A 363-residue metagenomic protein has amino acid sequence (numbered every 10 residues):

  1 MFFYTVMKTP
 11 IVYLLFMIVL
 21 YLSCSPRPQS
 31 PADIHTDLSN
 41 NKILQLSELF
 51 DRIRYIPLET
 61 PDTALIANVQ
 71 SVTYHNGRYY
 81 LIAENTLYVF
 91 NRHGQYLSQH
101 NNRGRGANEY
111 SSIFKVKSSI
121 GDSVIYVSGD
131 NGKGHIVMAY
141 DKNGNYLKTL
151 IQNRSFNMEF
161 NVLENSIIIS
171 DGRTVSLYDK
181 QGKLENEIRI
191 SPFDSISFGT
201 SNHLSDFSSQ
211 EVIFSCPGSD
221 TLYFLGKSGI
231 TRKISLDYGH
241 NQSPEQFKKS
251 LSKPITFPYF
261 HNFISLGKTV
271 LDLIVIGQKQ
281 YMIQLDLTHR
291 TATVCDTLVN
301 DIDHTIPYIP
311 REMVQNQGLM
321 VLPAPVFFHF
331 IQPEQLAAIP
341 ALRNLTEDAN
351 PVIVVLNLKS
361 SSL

Functional and structural regions predicted by a protein language model:
P28-E59: Blade/loop signatures of beta-propeller domains
R54-N85: Beta-strand-rich domains and repeat architectures in extracellular enzymes and scaffolds, especially beta-propellers
E59-A64, N68, Q95-G121, G129: Blade-loop segments of beta-propeller domains
D62-T63, N101-E109, I151-M158, S191-I196 (+2 more regions): Short coil/turn segments at the loop-to-beta-strand junctions that recur within blades of beta-propeller repeat folds
A67-S71, E109-K117, R154-V162, S195-L204 (+2 more regions): Repeated scaffold domains used in trafficking and secretory/extracellular systems, primarily beta-propellers
H75-A83, S123-D130, E164-G172, S176 (+5 more regions): Short beta-strand elements that form the blades of beta-propeller/WD-repeat-like and other beta-sheet-rich scaffold
S112-I113, D130-T174, E187-F193: Asp-box/WD-like beta-propeller blade repeats and closely related beta-sheet repeat scaffolds
I234-T256, T288-N316: Conserved blade-ending motifs and adjacent loop-strand segments that build the rim/top face of beta-propeller domains
